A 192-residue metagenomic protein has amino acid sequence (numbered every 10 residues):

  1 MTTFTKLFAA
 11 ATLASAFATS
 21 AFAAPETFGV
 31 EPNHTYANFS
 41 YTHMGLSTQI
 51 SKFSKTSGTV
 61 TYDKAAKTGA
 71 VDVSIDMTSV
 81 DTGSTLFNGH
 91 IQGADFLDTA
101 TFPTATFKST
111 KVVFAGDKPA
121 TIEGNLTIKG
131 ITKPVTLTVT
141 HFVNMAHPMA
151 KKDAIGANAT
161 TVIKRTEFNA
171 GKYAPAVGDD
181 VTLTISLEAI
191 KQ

Functional and structural regions predicted by a protein language model:
M1-A23: Gram-negative bacterial Sec-dependent N-terminal signal peptides
F22-Q192: Low-complexity, acidic/polar, glycine-enriched regions of mature
